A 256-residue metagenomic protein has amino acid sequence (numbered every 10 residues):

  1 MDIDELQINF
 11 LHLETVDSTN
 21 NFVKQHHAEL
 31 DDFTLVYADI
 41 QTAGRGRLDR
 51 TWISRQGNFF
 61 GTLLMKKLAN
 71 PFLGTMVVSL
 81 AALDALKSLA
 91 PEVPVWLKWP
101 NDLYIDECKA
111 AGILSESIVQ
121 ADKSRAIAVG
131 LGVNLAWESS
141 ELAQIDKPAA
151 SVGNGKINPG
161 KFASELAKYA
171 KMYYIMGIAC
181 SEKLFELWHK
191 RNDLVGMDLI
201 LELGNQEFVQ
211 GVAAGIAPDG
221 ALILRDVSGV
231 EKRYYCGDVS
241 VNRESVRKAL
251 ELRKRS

Functional and structural regions predicted by a protein language model:
M1-P91, K109, I118, K254-S256: N-terminal lobe of the biotin/lipoate ligase/transferase fold
E5, A69-P71, M76-V95, I105-S256: Long, positively charged amphipathic alpha-helical accessory segments at protein N-termini or as interdomain linkers
K98: Gly/Ser-rich oxyanion-binding loop with an adjacent helix/lid that shapes the negatively charged ligand pocket
